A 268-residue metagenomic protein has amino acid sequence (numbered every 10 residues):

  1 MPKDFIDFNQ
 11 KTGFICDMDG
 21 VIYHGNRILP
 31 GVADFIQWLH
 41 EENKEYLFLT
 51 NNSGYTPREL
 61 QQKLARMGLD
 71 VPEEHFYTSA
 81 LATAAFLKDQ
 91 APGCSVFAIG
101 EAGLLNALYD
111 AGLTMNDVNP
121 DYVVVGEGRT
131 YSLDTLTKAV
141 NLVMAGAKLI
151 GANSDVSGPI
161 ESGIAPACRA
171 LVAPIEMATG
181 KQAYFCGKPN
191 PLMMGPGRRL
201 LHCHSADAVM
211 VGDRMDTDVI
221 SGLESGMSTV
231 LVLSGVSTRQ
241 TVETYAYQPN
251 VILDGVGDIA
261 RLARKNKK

Functional and structural regions predicted by a protein language model:
P2-C16, V21-K44, R58-Y77, A84-K268: Asp-based, Mg2+/Mn2+-dependent phosphohydrolase catalytic module
N52: Conserved phosphate/oxyanion-binding catalytic-loop motifs
